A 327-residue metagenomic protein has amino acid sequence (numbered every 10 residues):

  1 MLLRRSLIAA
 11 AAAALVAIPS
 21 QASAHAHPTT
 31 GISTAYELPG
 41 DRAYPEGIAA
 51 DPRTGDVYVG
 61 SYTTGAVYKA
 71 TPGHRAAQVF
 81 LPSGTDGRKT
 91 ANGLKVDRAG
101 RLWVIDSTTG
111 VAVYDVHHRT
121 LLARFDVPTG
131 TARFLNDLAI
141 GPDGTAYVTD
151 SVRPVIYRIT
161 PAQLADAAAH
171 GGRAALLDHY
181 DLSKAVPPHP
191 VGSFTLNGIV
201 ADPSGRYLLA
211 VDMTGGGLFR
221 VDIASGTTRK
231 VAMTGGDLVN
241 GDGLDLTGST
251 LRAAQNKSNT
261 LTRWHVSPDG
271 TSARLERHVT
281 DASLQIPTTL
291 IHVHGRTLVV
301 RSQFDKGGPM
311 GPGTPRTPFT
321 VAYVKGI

Functional and structural regions predicted by a protein language model:
M1-A26: Secretory targeting and sorting signals
I32-L38, R75-D86, T120-P128, L177-P190 (+2 more regions): A short beta-strand motif characteristic of beta-propeller blades
G40-T54, G84-L102, P128-A146, K184-Y207 (+2 more regions): Beta-rich, blade/repeat-based domains predominating in secreted/periplasmic proteins but also intracellular
D41, D51-P52, V57-T64, V96-D97 (+6 more regions): Conserved beta-strand positions in repeat-built beta-propeller and related beta-rich domains
T71-R75, D115-T120, T160-L164, D222-T227 (+2 more regions): Short loop/turn segments that connect beta-strands within beta-propeller blades
T109-T145, T149-V155, S183: Asp-box/WD-like beta-propeller blade repeats and closely related beta-sheet repeat scaffolds
R158-I159, S302-T317: Short, conserved, GDST-rich strand-edge loop motifs in beta-rich repeat architectures
G313-I327: Beta-propeller blade signature
